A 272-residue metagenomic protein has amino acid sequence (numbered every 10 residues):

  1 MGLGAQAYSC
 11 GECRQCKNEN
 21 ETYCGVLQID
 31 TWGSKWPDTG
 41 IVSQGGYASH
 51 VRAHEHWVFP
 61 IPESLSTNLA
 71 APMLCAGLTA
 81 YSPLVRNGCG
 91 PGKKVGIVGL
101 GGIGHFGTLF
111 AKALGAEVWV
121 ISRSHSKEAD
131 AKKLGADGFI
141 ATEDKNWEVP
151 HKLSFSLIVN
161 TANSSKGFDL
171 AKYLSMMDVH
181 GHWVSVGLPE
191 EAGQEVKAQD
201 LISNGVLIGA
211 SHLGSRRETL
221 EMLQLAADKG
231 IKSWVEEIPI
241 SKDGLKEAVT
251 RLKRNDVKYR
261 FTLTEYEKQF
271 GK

Functional and structural regions predicted by a protein language model:
M1-V58: Glycine-rich phosphate/adenylate-binding loop and adjacent beta-alpha elements of nucleotide- or dinucleotide-binding
I41-Y47, E63-R86, V98-F106: A glycine-rich, Thr/Ser-enriched phosphate-binding loop motif common to dinucleotide/cofactor-binding enzymes
L84-G90, S175: Glycine-rich helix-loop-beta junction characteristic of Rossmann-like nucleotide cofactor-binding loops
P91-L100, K112-K172: Adenosine-nucleotide cofactor-binding segment
S124, P189, G214: Residues in the short beta-alpha loop(s) of Rossmann-like NAD(P)-binding domains
A171, R216-K272: C-terminal hydrophobic helical "lid"/dimerization subdomain of Rossmann-like NAD(P)H-dependent oxidoreductases
M177-V179: Helix-to-beta-strand junctions that scaffold the AdoMet/dcAdoMet cofactor pocket in Class I SAM-dependent enzymes
G181-V184, V196-E236: Rossmann-fold dehydrogenase core element
